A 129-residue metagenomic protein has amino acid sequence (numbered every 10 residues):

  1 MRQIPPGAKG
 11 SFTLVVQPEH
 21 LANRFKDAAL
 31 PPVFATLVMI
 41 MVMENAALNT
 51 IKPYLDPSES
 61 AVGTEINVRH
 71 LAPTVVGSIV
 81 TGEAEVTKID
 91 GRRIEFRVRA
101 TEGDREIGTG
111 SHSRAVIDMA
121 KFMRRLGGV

Functional and structural regions predicted by a protein language model:
M1-A35: Catalytic strand-loop segment that frames the active site of acyl-thioester-processing enzymes
A8-F12, V62-I66, S78-G82, R92-I94 (+1 more regions): A generic structural signal for short beta-strands and their flanking turns/coil linkers
T13-Q17, R69, S111-A115: Generic structural detector for well-ordered beta-strands
E19, N23, P31-P32, P53 (+4 more regions): Flexible, active-site-adjacent loop/turn segments at secondary-structure boundaries
T36-I40: Short, charged, low-complexity patches
A47-T81: Hydrophobic beta-strand-centered segment that forms part of the acyl-chain substrate-binding groove
V75-V76, E85-V129: HotDog/MaoC-like acyl-thioester-processing domains
